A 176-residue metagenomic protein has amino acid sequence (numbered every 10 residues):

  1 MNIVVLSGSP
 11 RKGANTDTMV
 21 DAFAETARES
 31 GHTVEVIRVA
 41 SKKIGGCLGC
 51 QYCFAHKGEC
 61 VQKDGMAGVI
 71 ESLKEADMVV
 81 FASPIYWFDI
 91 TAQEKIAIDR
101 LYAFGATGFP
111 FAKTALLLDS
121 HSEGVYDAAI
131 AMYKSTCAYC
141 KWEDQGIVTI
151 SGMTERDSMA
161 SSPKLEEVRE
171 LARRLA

Functional and structural regions predicted by a protein language model:
M1-A82, F88-F104, S162-A176: N-terminal beta1-alpha1-beta2 submodule of the flavodoxin-like/Rossmannoid cofactor-binding fold
G8, V39, L118-H121, I150: Cofactor-binding loop segments of dinucleotide-utilizing enzymes, especially the Rossmann-like FAD- and NAD(P)+-binding
A40-K42, K113, V148-G152: A short, structured active-site edge motif that brings together acidic residues
K43-G45, E123-V125, E155-D157: A short beta-to-alpha transition loop/helix N-cap that caps and shapes the active-site region
F81-P84, G108, V125-A131, M159-L165: A general structural signal for short secondary-structure boundary/capping elements
I85-W87, H121-S122: Short glycine-rich anion-binding loops that position phosphate/pyrophosphate groups of nucleotides and phosphorylated
A92-Q93, G105, F109-I147: Short, glycine-/small-residue-rich phosphate/pyrophosphate-handling segment
Y133, A138-M153, S158-K164, V168-A176: A charged, well-structured terminal subsegment
